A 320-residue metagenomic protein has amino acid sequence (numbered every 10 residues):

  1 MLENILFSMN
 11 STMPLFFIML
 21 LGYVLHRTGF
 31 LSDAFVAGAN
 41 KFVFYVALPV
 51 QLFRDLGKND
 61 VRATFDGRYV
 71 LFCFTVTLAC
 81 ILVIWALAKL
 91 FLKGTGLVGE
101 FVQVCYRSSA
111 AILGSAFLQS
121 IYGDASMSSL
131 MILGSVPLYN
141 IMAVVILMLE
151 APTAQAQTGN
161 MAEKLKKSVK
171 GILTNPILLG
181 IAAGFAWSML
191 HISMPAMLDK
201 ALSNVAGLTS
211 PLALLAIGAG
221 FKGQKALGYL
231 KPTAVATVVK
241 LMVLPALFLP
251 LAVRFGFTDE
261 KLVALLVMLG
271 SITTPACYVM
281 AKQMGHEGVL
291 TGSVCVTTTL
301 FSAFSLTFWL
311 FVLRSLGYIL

Functional and structural regions predicted by a protein language model:
M1-L320: Alpha-helical transmembrane segments of multi-pass small-molecule/ion transporters
